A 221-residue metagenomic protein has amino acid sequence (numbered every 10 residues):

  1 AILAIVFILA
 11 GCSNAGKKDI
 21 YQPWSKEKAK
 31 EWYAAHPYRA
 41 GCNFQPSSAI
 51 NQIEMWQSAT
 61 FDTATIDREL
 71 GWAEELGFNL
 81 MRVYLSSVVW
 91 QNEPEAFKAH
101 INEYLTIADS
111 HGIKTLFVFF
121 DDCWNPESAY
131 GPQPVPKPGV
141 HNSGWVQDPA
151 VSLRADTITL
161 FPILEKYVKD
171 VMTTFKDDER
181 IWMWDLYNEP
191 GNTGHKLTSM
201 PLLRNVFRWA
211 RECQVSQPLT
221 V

Functional and structural regions predicted by a protein language model:
A1-A4: Sec-dependent signal peptide recognition, specifically the positively charged N-region followed immediately by
L9-G11: C-terminal motif of bacterial Sec signal peptides marking the signal peptidase cleavage site
S13-K17: Bacterial lipoprotein signal-peptidase II cleavage site
K18-V221: Active-site mouth of glycoside hydrolases
